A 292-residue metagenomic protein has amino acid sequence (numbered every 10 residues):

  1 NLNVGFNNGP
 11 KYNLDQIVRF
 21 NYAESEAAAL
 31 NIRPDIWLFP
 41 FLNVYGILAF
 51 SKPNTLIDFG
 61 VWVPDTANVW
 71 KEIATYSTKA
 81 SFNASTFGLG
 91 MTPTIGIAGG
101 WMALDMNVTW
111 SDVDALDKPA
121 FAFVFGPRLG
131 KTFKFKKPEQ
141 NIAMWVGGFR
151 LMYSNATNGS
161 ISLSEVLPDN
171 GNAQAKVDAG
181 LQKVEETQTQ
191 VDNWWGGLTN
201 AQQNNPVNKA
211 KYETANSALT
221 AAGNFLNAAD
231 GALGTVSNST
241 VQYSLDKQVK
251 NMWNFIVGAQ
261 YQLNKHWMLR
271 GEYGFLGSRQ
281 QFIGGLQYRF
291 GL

Functional and structural regions predicted by a protein language model:
N1, V44-G46, G100-M106, F125 (+3 more regions): Transmembrane beta-strands of outer-membrane beta-barrel proteins
N1-N31, F41: Short glycine/proline- and aromatic-enriched beta-strand/turn motifs that initiate or cap beta-hairpins
D15-F20, E72-K79, S111-K118, V241-L245 (+1 more regions): Extracellular loop and loop/strand-boundary signature of outer-membrane beta-barrel proteins
E26-L30, S81-L89, D117-F125, V249-F255 (+1 more regions): Residues that define the transmembrane beta-barrel architecture of outer-membrane proteins
L30-L38, G46, L89-I95, F125-K131 (+3 more regions): Residues on the lipid-exposed face of transmembrane beta-strands in outer-membrane beta-barrel proteins
I36-F41, I95-M102, F133-I142, L263-H266 (+1 more regions): Short loop/turn motifs that connect adjacent beta-strands in outer-membrane beta-barrel proteins
L48-N54, I95-G99, M106-D114, F121-F123 (+4 more regions): Transmembrane beta-strands of outer-membrane beta-barrel pores
A143-G147, L151-L292: Outer membrane beta-barrel transmembrane domains
